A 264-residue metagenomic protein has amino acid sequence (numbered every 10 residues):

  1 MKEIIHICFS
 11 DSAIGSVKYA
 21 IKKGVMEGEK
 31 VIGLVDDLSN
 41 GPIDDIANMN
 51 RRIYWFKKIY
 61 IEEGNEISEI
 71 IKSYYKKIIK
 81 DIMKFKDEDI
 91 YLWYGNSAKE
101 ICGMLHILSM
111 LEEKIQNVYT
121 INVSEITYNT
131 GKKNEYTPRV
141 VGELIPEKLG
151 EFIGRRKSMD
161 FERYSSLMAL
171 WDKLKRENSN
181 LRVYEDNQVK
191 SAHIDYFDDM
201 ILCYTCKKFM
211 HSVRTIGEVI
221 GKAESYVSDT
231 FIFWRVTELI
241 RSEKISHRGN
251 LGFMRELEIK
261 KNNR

Functional and structural regions predicted by a protein language model:
M1-I67: A structured, charge-rich N-terminal accessory region that forms the first stable segment of a protein and links
I61-L105: Long, hydrophobic/aromatic-enriched structural stretches that serve as scaffold segments
K86-F152: Internal, hydrophobic cores of structured domains that mediate oligomerization or house catalytic pockets within large
E135-M210, R214: A conserved mid-domain beta-alpha-beta active-site/ligand-binding segment of alpha/beta enzyme cores
I216-D229: Short helix-coil junctions and helix-kink-helix linkers
F233-T237: Short, hydrophobic-biased segments on the C-terminal half of alpha helices that form "recognition helices"
I240-N250: A short, conserved structural fragment
N250-R264: Short, cationic-aromatic polyanion-contact patches
